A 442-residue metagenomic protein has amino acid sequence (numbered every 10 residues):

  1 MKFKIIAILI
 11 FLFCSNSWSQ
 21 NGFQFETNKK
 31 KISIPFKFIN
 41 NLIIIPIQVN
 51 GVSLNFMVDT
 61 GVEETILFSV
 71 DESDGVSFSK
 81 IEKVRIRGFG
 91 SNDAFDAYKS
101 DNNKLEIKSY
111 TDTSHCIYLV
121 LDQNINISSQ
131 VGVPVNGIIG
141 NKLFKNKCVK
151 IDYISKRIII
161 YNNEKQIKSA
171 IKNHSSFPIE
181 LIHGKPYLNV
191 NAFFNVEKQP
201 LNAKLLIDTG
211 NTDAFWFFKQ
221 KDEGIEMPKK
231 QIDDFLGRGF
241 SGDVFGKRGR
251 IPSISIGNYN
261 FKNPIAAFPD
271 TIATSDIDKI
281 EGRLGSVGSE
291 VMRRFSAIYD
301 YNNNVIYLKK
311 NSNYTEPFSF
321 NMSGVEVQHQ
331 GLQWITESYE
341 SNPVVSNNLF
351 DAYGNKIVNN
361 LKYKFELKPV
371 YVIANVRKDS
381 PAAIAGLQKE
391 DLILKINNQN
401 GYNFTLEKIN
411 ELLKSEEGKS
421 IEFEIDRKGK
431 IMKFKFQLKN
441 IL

Functional and structural regions predicted by a protein language model:
M1-Q24: Bacterial Sec-dependent N-terminal signal peptides
W18-L442: Pepsin/retropepsin-fold aspartyl endopeptidases
